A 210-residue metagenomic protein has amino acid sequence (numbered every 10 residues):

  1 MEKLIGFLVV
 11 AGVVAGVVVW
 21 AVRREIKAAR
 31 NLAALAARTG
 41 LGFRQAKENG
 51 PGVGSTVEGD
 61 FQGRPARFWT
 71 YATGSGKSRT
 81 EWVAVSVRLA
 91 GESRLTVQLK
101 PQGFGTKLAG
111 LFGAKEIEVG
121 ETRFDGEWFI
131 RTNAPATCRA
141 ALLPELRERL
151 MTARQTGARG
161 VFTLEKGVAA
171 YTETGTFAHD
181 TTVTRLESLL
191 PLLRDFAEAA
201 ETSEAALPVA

Functional and structural regions predicted by a protein language model:
M1-V10: Feature marks short, highly hydrophobic, charge-poor N-terminal signal-anchor/signal peptide-like helices that anchor
A11-A15, A109: Generic signal for short, ordered secondary-structure residues within or immediately flanking folded domains
V14-R23: Alpha-helical transmembrane segments
R24-A28: Juxtamembrane interface helices immediately C-terminal to a transmembrane segment
A29-A210: Charged, low-complexity intrinsically disordered regions
